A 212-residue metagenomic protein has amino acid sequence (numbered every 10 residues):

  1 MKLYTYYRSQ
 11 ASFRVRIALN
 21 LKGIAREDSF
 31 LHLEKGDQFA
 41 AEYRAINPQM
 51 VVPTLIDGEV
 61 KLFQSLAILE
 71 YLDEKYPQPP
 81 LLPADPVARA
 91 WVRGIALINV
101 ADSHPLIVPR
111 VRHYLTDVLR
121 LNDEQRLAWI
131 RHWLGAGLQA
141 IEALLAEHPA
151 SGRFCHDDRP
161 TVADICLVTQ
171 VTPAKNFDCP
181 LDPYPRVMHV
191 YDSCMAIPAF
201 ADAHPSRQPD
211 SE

Functional and structural regions predicted by a protein language model:
M1-R126, A146: GST-like domain detector, emphasizing the conserved glutathione-binding G-site in the N-terminal thioredoxin-like
S29, S65, Y184, H204-P205: Residue-level detector of family-conserved "landmark" positions at structurally sensitive sites
A45, A196, P205: Phosphate-coordinating loops and pocket residues in cytosolic domains that bind phosphorylated ligands
D57, A203-H204: Hydrophobic, well-ordered secondary-structure segments that either form specific early membrane-associated helices used
S103-A196: GST-like fold's C-terminal all-alpha helical module
V108-P109, H204-R207: Short coil/turn segments at secondary-structure boundaries
A199-F200: Juxtamembrane membrane-interface segments at transmembrane alpha-helix termini
Q208-E212: Carbohydrate-binding/catalytic loop surfaces
